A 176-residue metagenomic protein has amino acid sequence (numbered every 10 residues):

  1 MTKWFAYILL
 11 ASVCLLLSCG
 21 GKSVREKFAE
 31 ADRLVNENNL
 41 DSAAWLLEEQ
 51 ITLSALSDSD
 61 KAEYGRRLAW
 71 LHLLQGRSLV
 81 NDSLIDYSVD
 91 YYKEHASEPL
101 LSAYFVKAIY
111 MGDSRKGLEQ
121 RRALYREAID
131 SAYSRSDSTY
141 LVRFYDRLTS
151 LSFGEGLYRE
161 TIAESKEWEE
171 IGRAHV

Functional and structural regions predicted by a protein language model:
M1-A6: Positively charged n-region of N-terminal signal peptides that target proteins for export
Y7-L16: Bacterial N-terminal signal peptides
C19-R173: A "functional boundary" signal
